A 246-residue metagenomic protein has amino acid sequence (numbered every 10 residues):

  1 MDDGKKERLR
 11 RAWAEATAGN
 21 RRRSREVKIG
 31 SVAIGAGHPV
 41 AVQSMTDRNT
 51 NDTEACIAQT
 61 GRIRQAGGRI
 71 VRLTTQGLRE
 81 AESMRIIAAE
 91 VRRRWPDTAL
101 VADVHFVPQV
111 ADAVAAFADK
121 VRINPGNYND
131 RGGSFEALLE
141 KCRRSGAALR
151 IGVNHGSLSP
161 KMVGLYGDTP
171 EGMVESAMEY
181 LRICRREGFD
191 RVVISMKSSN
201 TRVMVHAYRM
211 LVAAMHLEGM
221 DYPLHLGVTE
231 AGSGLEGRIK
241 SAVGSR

Functional and structural regions predicted by a protein language model:
D2-S44, R143-R144: N-terminal amphipathic alpha-helix/helix-capping segment at the start of soluble metabolic enzymes
N20, A36-A55, T74-Q76, T98-F106 (+3 more regions): Active-site mouth loops of central-metabolism enzymes
V40-T46, R69-L73, T98-V104, V121-I123 (+3 more regions): Hydrophobic faces of well-ordered beta-strands that scaffold small-molecule active sites in alpha/beta enzyme cores
D47, R64-V91, P125-D130, V192-T201: Glycine-rich, proline-tolerant flexible connector loops at the mouths of alpha/beta enzymes
L78-A102, A137-L149, Y208-D221: Alpha-helix-loop-beta-strand connector modules within alpha/beta enzyme cores
R92, R122-P125, R143, V153-P170: Acidic, glycine-enriched active-site microenvironments
D97-L100, H105-R150: Hydrophobic or amphipathic alpha-helical targeting/insertion segments
N154, M162-R246: Catalytic alpha/beta core domains of metabolic enzymes, predominantly
